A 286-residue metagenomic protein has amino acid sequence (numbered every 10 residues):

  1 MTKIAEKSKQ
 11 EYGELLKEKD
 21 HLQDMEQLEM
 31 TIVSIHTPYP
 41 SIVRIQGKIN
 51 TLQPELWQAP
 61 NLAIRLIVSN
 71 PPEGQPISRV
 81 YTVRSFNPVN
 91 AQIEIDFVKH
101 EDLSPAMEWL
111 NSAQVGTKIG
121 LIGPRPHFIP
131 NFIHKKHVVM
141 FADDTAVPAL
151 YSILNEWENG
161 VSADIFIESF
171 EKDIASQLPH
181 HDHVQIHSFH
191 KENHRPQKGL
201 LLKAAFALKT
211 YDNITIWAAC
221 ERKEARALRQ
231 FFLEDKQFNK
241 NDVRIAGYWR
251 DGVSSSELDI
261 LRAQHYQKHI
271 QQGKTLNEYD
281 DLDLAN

Functional and structural regions predicted by a protein language model:
T2-N286: Extended, composition-driven regions rather than compact fold-specific motifs
